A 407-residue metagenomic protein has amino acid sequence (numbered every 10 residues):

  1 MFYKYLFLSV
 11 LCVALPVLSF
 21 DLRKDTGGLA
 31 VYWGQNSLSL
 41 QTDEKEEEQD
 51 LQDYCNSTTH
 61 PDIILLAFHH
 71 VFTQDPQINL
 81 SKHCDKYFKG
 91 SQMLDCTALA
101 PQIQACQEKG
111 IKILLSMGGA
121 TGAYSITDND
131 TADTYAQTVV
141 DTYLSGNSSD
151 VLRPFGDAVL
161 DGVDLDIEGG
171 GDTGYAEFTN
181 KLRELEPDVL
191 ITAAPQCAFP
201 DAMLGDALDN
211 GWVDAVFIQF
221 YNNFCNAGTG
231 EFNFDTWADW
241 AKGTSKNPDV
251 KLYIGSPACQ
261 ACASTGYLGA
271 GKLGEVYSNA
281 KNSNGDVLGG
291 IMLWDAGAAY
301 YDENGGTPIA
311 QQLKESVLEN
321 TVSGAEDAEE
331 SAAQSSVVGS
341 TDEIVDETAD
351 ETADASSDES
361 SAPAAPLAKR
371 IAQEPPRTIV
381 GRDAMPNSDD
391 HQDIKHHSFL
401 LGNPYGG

Functional and structural regions predicted by a protein language model:
M1-S19, G407: Fungal secretory targeting signals
K4-L6, C55, F88, S278 (+4 more regions): Compositionally biased, intrinsically disordered low-complexity regions enriched in proline and serine
V10-L15, C55, Y277, I371: Generic low-complexity, intrinsically disordered sequence content enriched in small uncharged/hydrophobic residues
P16, P61, P76, P101 (+6 more regions): Proline-rich intrinsically disordered, low-complexity coils
F20-E275, G285-L288, G297-G324: Chitinase-like catalytic core of GlcNAc-active glycosidases
A325-G407: Fungal extracellular Ser/Thr-rich, low-complexity intrinsically disordered regions
